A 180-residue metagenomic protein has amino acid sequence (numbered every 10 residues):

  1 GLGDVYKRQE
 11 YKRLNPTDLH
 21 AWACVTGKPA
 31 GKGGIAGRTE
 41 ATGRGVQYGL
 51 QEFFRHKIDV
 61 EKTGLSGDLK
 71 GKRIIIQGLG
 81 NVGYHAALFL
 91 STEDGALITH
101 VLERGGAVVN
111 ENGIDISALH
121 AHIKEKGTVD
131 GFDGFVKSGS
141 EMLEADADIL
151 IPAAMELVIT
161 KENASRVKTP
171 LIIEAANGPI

Functional and structural regions predicted by a protein language model:
L2-Y6: Short, small-residue-biased leader/transition segments that mark boundaries at the very start of proteins
R13, E52-V60, A153-E156, G178: Conserved helix-loop functional segments at active or binding sites
R13-T26: Acidic-glycine-rich active-site phosphate/pyrophosphate-binding loop
T26-G34: Flexible glycine/proline-enriched surface loops and loop-helix/loop-strand junctions
G33, G37-L143: Glycine-rich phosphate/diphosphate-binding loop of Rossmann-like nucleotide-binding domains
A145-D146, K168: Alpha-helix C-terminal capping/helix-to-coil transition sites in glycosyltransferase folds
D148-I149, L171: Short, Asp-centered acidic motifs that coordinate Mg2+ and/or phosphate in catalytic or ligand-binding sites
A154-I180: Rossmann-fold NAD(P)-binding glycine/threonine-rich loop
